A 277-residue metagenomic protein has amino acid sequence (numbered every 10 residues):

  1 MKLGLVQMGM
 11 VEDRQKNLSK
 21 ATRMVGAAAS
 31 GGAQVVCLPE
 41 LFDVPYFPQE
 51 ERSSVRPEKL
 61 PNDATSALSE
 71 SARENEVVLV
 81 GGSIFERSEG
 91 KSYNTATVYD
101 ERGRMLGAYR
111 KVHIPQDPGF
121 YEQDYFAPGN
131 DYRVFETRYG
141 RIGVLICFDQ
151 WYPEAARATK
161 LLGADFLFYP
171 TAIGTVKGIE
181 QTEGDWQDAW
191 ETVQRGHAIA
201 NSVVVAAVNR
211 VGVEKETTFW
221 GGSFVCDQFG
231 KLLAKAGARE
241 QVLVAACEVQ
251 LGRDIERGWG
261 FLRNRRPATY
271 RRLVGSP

Functional and structural regions predicted by a protein language model:
M1-G9: Short beta-strand segments enriched in small/hydrophobic residues
L3, V98-L106, C226-A234: Short, glycine-anchored, charge-dense loop/turn motifs used at functional sites
R14, R23-A108, I173-G196, A200-V203: Cys-nucleophile CN-hydrolase/nitrilase-fold catalytic domain and related Cys-dependent amidase chemistry that acts on
K16-A27, Y152-R157: Short, acidic/polar
E58-L60, R87-T192, D254-R263: Active-site catalytic loop in hydrolytic enzyme cores
L60-V80, Q150-L243: CN hydrolase (nitrilase-like) catalytic-core segments centered on the catalytic cysteine and neighboring Lys/Glu
G81-S83, T95-V98, R133, S223-V225 (+1 more regions): Short beta-strand scaffold segments in enzyme catalytic cores
G252-P277: A conserved C-terminal secondary-structure "cap"
